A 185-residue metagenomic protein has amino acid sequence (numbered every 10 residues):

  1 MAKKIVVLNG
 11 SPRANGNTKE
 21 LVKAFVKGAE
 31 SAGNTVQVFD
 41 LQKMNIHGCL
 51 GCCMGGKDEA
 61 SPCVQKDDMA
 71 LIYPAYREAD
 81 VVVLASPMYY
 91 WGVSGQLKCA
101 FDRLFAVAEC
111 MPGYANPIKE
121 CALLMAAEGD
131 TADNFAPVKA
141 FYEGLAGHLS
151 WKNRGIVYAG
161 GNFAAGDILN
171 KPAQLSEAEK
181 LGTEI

Functional and structural regions predicted by a protein language model:
M1-V107, A165-I185: N-terminal beta1-alpha1-beta2 submodule of the flavodoxin-like/Rossmannoid cofactor-binding fold
L8-N9, A85, L123-A126, Y158-A159: Short beta-strands and strand-loop turn motifs
T35-D40, W151-A159: Short beta-strand elements in bilobed, periplasmic/extracellular small-molecule ligand-binding domains
Y73-Y76, Y89-Y90, Y114, Y142 (+1 more regions): Sequence-level detector for tyrosine residue identity
Q96, E109-G155: Short, glycine-/small-residue-rich phosphate/pyrophosphate-handling segment
A127-D130, G160-A164: A short, flexible beta-alpha/helix-coil linker loop
